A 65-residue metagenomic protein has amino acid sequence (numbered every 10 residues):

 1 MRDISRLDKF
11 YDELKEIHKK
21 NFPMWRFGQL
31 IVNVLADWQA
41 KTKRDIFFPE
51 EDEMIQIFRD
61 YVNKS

Functional and structural regions predicted by a protein language model:
M1-W25: N-terminal acidic leader/helix
E13-E16, D37, E50-E53: Glutamate identity and glutamate-enriched acidic tracts
P23, Q39-A40: A generic secondary-structure boundary signal that marks alpha-helix termini
R26-F27, E50: Short, structural beta-strand-to-alpha-helix junction motif
I31-A36: Catalytic phosphate/metal-binding cores of nucleic-acid and nucleotide-processing enzymes, i.e., regions that mediate
A40-S65: Short, charged early-sequence alpha-helical segments and their helix-coil boundaries
